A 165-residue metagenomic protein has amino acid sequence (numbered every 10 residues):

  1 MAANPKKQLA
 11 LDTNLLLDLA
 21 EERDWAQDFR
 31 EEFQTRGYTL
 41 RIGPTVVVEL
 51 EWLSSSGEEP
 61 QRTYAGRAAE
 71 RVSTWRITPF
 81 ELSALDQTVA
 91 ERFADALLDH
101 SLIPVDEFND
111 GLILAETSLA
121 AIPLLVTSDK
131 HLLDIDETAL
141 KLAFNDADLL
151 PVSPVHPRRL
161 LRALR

Functional and structural regions predicted by a protein language model:
M1-A68: Short, well-structured N-terminal submotif of metal-dependent ribonuclease cores
M1-K6, L11, R23, I42 (+3 more regions): Acidic, PIN/NYN-like endoribonuclease modules and their adjacent C-terminal/linker elements
E31-Q34, R67-T74, A143-L149: Short, conserved catalytic or adaptor-binding loops enriched in Gly and charged residues
V48-L50, L82-A90, P157-R165: A short acidic, often aromatic-flanked loop/helix-cap motif at beta-alpha or helix-coil junctions that lines enzyme
S54-T63, H100-D106, D134-A139: Short, flexible/disordered intra-domain loops and linkers
T63-A84: Low-complexity, serine/threonine/proline-enriched polar segments
I77-L124, K130-D134: Active-site neighborhoods of divalent-metal-dependent phosphate/nucleic-acid chemistry enzymes
